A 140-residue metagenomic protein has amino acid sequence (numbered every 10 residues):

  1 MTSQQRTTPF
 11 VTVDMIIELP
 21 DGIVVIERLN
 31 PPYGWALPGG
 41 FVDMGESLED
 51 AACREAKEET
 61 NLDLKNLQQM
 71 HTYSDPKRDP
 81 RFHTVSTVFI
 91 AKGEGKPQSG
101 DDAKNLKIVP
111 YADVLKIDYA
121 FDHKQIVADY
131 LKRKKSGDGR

Functional and structural regions predicted by a protein language model:
M1-I23, I90: Conserved N-terminal beta-strand and adjoining loop/helix that marks the start of the Nudix/MutT-like hydrolase domain
T7-P9, Y33, R81-V85: Residue-level preference for beta-strand/loop junctions
L19, Y73-P97, Y130-K134: Active-site-adjacent beta-strand/loop module that shapes the phosphate/pyrophosphate-binding cleft
L19-E59: Conserved Nudix-box catalytic region and its N-terminal flanking loop in Nudix hydrolases and closely related
P20-G22, L29, K92-K96, Y111-D113: Short loop segments at secondary-structure junctions
L62-H71: A short coil-to-beta-strand element that immediately follows conserved catalytic motifs
V88-I90, Q98-L131: NUDIX/MutT-family hydrolases
